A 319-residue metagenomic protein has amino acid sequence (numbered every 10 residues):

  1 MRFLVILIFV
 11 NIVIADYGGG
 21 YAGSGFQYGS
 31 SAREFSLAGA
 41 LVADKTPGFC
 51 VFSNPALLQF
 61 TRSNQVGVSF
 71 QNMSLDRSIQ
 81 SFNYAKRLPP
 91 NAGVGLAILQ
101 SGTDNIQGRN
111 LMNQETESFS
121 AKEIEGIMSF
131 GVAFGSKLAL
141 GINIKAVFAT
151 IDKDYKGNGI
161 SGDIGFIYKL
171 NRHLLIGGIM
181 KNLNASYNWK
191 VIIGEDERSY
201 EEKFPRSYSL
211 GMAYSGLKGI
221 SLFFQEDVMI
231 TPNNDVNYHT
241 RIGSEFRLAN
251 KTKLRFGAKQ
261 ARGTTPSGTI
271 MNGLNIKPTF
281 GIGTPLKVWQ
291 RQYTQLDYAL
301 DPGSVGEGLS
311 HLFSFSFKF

Functional and structural regions predicted by a protein language model:
F3-V13: Sec-dependent N-terminal signal peptides
D16-F319: Subset of outer-membrane beta-barrel
